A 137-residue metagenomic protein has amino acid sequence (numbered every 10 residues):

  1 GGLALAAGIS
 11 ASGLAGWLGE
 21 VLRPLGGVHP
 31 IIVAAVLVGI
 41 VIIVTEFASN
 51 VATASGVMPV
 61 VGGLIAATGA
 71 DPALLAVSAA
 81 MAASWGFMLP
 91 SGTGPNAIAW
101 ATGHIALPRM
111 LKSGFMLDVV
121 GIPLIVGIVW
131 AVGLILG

Functional and structural regions predicted by a protein language model:
G1-I9, P59-G69, S113, I122: Small-residue-rich segments of transmembrane alpha-helices in multi-pass membrane proteins, especially helix faces
A4, A35, G39, I43 (+1 more regions): Generic alpha-helical transmembrane segments of integral inner-membrane proteins, especially permease/transport modules
A7-G13, I43-G56, W85-G94: Short helix-coil transition sites and intra-membrane helix breaks within transmembrane domains of multi-pass
I9-L25, G137: Membrane-interface helix termini and inter-helical loops of multi-pass transporters
L18-E20, A52-L64, A76, T93-H104: Re-entrant/interfacial helical elements at transmembrane boundaries that shape and gate the permeation pathway
G26-T68, P72, A80: Hydrophobic alpha-helical transmembrane segments of multi-pass integral membrane proteins, predominantly secondary
P72-A73, L107: Alpha-helix N-cap/start motif
A80-G137: Juxtamembrane and boundary regions of transmembrane helices in multi-pass small-molecule transporters and channels
